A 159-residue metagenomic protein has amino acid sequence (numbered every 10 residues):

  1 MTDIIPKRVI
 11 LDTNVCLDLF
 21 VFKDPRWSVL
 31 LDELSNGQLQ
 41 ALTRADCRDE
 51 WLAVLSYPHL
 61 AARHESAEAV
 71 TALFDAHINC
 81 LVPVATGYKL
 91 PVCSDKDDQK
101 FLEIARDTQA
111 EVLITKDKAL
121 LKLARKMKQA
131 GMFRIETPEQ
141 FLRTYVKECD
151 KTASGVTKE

Functional and structural regions predicted by a protein language model:
M1-T43: Short, well-structured N-terminal submotif of metal-dependent ribonuclease cores
T13, D95-Q99: Conserved glycosyltransferase catalytic-site signature
C16, R48, L60, L120-L121 (+1 more regions): A generic structural signal for short hydrophobic patches within well-formed alpha-helices
D18-L19, Y88-S94: Short, flexible loop segments at the rims of nucleotide/cofactor-binding pockets, characterized by
E33-Q38, A45-Y88: PIN-domain endoribonuclease scaffold, especially VapC-family toxins
R44, K116: Replace "coordinates the UDP/GDP/TDP-sugar" with "coordinates nucleotide-activated sugar donors
P91, D95, T108-V112, K118-E159: Acidic, PIN/NYN-like endoribonuclease modules and their adjacent C-terminal/linker elements
